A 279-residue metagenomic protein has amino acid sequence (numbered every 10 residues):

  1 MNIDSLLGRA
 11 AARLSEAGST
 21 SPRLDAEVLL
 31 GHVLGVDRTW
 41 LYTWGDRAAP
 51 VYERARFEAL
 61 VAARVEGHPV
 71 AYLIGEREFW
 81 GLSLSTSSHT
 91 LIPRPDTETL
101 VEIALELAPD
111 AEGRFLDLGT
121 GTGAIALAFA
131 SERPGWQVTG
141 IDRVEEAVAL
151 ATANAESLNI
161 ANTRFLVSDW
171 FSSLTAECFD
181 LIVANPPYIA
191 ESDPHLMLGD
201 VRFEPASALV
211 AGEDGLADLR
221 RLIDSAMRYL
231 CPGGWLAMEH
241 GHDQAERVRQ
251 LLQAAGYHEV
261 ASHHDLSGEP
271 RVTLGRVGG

Functional and structural regions predicted by a protein language model:
M1-W40, A49: Non-catalytic accessory regions of SAM-dependent methyltransferases
V28-E106: Conserved AdoMet
L29, G67, T97, I125 (+7 more regions): Residue-level signal for inorganic ion chemistry
A71, I189-S192, D243: Active-site beta-alpha loop architecture of Rossmann-like, nucleotide-cofactor-dependent enzymes
S83, Q137, N162-R164, H258-A261: Conserved beta-strand segments of alpha/beta enzyme cores
P95-L198: Conserved SAM/SAH cofactor-binding pocket of Class I
Y188-D218: Mobile active-site "lid"/loop adjacent to the S-adenosyl-L-methionine
E213-R276: Conserved Class I SAM-dependent methyltransferase catalytic core
